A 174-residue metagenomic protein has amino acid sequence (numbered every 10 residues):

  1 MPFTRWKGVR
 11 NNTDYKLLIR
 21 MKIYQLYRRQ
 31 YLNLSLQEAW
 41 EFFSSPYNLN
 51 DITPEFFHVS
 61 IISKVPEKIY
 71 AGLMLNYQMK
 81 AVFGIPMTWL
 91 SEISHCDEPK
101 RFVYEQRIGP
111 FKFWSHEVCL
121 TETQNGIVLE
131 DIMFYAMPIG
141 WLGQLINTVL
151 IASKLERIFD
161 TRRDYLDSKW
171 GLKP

Functional and structural regions predicted by a protein language model:
Y15-Y70: Hydrophobic ligand-binding cavity/cleft-lining segments
Q25-Y27, P86-L90, K112-H116: Short, surface-exposed coil-to-beta transition loops
L32-L34, M79-F83, H95, P110 (+1 more regions): Beta-strand elements of well-folded, non-transmembrane domains
I61-I108, V128, T161-P174: Glycine-rich portal/gate segments that line the openings of hydrophobic small-molecule binding cavities
Q106-R157: Beta-strand/loop substructures that line and gate deep hydrophobic ligand-binding cavities in soluble
